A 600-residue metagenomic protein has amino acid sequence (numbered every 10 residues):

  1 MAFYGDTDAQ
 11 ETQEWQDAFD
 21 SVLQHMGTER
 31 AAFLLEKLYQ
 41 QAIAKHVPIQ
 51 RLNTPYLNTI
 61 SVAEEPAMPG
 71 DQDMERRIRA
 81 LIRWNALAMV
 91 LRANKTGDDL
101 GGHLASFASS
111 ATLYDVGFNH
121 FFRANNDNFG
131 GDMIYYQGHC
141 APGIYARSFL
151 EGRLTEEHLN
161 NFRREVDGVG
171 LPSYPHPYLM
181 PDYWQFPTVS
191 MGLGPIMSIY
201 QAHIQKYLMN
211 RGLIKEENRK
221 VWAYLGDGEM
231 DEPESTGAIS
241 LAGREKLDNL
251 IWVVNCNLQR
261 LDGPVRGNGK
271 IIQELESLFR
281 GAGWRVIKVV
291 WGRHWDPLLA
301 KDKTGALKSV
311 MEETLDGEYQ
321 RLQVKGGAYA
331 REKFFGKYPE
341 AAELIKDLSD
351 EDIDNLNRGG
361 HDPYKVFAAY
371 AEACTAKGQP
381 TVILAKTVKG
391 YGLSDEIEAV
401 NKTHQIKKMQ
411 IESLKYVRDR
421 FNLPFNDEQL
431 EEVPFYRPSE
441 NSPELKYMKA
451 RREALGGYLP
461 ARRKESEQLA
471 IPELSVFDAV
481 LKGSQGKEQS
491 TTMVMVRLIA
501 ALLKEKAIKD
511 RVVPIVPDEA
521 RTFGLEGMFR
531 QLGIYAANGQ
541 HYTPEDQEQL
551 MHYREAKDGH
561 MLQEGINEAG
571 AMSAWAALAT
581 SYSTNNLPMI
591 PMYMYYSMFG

Functional and structural regions predicted by a protein language model:
A2-E151, V417, E488-E505, K509 (+1 more regions): N-terminal amphipathic, basic-rich helices that act as targeting or association modules
G5-A9, Q24-T28, M68, Q72-R76 (+15 more regions): Hydrophobic alpha-helical scaffolding
D6, C256-G486: Long, well-ordered, tryptophan-enriched scaffold segments
S21, G102-A105, G131-I134, K220-W222 (+9 more regions): Beta-sheet entry/capping signal
E64-A86, F107, F122-N125, D132-M133 (+1 more regions): Non-catalytic terminal/interface segments that mediate subunit docking, oligomerization, and allosteric communication
P66-I82, A86-D98, H103-E245, N268-G269 (+3 more regions): Cofactor-binding active-site loop characterized by glycine-rich and histidine/acidic residues
G138-P142, E165-V166, W222-E232, N255-R260 (+6 more regions): Acidic, glycine-rich active-site loops and adjacent beta-strand->loop/helix elements that engage anionic groups
G243-I251, N257, G281: Boundary/activation segment at the start of structured domains
